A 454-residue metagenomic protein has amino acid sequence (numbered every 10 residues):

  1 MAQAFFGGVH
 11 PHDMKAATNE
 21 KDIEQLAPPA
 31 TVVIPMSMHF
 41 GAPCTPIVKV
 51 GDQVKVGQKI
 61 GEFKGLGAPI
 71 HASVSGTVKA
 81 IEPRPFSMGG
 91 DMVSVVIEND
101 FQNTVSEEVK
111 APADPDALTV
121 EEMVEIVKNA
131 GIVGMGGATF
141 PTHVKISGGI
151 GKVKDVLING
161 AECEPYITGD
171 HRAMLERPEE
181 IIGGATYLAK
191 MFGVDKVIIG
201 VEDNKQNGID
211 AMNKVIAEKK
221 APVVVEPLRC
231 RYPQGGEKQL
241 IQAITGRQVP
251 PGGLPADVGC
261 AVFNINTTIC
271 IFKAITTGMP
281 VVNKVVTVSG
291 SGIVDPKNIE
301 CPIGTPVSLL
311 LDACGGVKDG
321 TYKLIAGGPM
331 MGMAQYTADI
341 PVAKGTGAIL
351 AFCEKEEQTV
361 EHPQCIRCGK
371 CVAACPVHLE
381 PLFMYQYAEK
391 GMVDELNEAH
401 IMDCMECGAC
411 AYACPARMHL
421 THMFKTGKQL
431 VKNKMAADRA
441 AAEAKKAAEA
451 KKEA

Functional and structural regions predicted by a protein language model:
M1-I47: N-terminal, Lys/Arg-enriched amphipathic/low-complexity engagement segments that precede the first folded domain
C44-Q53, G57: Short histidine-centered loop motifs in beta-beta connectors
V54-A68, E82, V93-N99: Short hydrophobic beta/alpha edge segments that flank linear recognition/processing sites
G76-V78: Conserved hydrophobic positions within beta-strands
A80, P85-F140, I150, Q206 (+1 more regions): Acidic low-complexity segments
V105, G134, V156-D170, G292: Gly-rich Lys/Arg/Thr-decorated short loops/hinges at beta-loop-alpha junctions or inter-strand turns that position
V194-V307, A313-K318, G328: Hydrophobic alpha-helical positions that pack around
T346-H362, V372, P376-A454: Ferredoxin-type iron-sulfur electron-transfer modules in oxidoreductases and energy-metabolism complexes
